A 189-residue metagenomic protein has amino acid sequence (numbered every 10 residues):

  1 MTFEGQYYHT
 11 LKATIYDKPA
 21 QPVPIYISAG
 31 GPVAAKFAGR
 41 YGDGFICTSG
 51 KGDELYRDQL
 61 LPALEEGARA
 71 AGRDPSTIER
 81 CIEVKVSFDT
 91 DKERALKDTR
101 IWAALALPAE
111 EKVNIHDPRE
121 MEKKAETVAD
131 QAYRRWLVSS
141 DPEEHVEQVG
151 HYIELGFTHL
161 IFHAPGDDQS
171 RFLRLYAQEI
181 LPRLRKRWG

Functional and structural regions predicted by a protein language model:
M1-G189: Active-site-adjacent structural elements that line small-molecule/cofactor binding pockets in enzymes
